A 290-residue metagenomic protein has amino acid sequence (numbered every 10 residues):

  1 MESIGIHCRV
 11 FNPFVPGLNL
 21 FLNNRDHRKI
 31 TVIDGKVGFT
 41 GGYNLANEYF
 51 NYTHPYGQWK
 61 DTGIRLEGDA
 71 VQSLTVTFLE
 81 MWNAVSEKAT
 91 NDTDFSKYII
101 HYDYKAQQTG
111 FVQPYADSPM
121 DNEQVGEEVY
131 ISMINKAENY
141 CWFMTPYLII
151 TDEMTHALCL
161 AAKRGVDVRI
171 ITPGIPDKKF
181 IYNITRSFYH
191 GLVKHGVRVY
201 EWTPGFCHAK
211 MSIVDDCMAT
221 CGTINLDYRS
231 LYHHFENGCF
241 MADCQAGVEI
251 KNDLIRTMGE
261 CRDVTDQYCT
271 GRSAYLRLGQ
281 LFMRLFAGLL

Functional and structural regions predicted by a protein language model:
M1-L290: Charged, low-complexity intrinsically disordered terminal segments
